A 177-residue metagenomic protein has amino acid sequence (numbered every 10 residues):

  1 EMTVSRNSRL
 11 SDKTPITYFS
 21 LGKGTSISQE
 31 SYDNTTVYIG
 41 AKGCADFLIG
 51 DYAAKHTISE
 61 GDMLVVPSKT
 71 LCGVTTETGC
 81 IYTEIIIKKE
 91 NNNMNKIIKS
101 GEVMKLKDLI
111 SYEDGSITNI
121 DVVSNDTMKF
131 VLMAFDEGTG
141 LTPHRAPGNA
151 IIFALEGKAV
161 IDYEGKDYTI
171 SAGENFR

Functional and structural regions predicted by a protein language model:
E1-P15, T57-E60, G79-I81, I86-T127: A short, N-terminal "cap"/entry segment at the start of jelly-roll beta-barrel domains of the cupin/DSBH fold
M2-V4, P15-Y32, G115-T118, K129-A146: Conserved short histidine dyad/triad with adjacent acidic residue
Y18, S28, V37, A53-T57 (+3 more regions): Short, surface-exposed secondary-structure edge patches
S20-L21, S31-F47, M133-D136, R145-I161: Short, conserved beta-strand element in jelly-roll/cupin
I27-Q29, F47-L48, H56, V66 (+3 more regions): Short beta-strand His + acidic residue motifs that chelate non-heme Fe in jelly-roll/DSBH and cupin folds
C44-D46, L71, I81, K158-V160 (+1 more regions): Structural motif
Y52-S68, E164-R177: Short acidic-glycine-tyrosine-enriched beta hairpin
V65-I86, E174-R177: C-terminal structural segments of small proteins and small subunits
